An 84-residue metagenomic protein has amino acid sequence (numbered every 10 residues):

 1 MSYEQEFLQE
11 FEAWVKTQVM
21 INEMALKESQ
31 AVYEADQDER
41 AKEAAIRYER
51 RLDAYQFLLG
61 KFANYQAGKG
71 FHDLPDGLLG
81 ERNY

Functional and structural regions predicted by a protein language model:
M1-E23: Short, charge/polar-rich alpha-helical segments
M1-Q9, K69-Y84: Short intrinsically disordered terminal tails
V15-M20, A63-G70, G80-Y84: N-terminal processing/targeting junctions
M24, E28-A35, E39-G77: Short, charge-rich amphipathic interface segments used for partner binding and complex assembly
